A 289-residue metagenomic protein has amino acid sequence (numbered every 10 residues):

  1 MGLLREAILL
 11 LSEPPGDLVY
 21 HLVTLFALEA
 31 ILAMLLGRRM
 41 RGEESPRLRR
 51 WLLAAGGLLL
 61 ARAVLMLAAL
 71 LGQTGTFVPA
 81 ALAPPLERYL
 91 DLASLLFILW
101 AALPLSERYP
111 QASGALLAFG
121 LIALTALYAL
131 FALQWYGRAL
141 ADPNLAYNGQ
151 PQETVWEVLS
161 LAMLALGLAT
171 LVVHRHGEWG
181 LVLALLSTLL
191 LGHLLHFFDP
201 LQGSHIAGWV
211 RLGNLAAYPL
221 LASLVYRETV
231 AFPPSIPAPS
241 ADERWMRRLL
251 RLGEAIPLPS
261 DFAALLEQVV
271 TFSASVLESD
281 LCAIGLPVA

Functional and structural regions predicted by a protein language model:
M1-E6, D17-T76, E87-L95, I122-Y136 (+3 more regions): Hydrophobic alpha-helical transmembrane segments of multi-pass membrane proteins
L9-V19, V78-D91, P143-W156, A207: Short aromatic-rich membrane-water interface segments that cap or initiate transmembrane helices in multi-pass membrane
G37-W51, P104-L117, T170-G180: Membrane-interface helix-boundary motifs at transmembrane edges
G42-R49, L130-W135, A255-A289: Helix-loop-beta substructure at the N-terminus of cytosolic sensory domains that couple signal/ligand detection
D91-L105, N214-Y226: Hydrophobic core segments of alpha-helical transmembrane domains in multi-pass integral membrane proteins
W100-Q134, P237: The cytoplasmic-loop to transmembrane-helix boundary for the fourth helix
L145-S240: Interfacial "cap-and-anchor" motif at the non-cytosolic start of specific transmembrane alpha-helices
A231-A263: Signal-transmission linkers at sensory-effector interfaces
